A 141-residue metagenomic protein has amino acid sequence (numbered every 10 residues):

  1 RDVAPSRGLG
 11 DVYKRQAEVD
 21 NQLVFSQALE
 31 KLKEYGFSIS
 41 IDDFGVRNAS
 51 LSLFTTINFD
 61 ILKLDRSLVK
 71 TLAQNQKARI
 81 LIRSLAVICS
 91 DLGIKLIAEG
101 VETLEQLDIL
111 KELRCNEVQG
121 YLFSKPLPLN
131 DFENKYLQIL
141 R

Functional and structural regions predicted by a protein language model:
R1-Y13: Single conserved hydrophobic/aromatic residue that forms the stacking wall/gate of nucleotide- or nucleobase-binding
K14-L23, Y35-R141: EAL-family c-di-GMP phosphodiesterase catalytic domain
A28: Conserved functional hotspot residues or short segments at active or partner-binding sites across diverse domains
